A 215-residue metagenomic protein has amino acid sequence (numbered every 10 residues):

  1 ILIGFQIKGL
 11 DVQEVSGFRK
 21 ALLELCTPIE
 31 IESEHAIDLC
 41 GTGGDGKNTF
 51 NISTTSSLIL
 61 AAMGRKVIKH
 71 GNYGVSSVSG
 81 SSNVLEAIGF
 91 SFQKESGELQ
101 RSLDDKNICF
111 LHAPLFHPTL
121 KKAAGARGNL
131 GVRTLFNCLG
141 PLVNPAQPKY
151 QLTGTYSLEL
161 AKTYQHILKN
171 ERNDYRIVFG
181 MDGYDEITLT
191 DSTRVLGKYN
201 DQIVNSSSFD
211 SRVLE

Functional and structural regions predicted by a protein language model:
L2-T49, M63: Acidic, glycine/proline-rich low-complexity segments that act as flexible tails and inter-domain linkers
L2-V15, V75-F92, Y156-L160: Short N-terminal secondary-structure initiator segments
Q6-G9, G43-K47, G74-S76, P118 (+1 more regions): Short, small-residue-enriched loops and turns at beta-alpha junctions that line or gate enzyme active sites
G17-A21, L58, G125, T163-H166: Alpha-helical scaffolding segments of alpha/beta enzyme cores, especially the outer helices of TIM-barrel or partial
C26-T27, T49, G64, E86-Q93 (+2 more regions): Glycine-rich anion-binding loops and their surrounding alpha/beta cores
I31-C40, I68-G74, F136-L139: Core alpha/beta catalytic barrel or barrel-like domain that forms the active/cofactor pocket in diverse metabolic
S33-A36, N72, S81, A123 (+2 more regions): A residue-level detector for conformationally permissive "hinge/kink" positions
G41, D45-S102, C109: A generic, well-ordered mixed alpha/beta core segment in the N-terminal half of proteins
